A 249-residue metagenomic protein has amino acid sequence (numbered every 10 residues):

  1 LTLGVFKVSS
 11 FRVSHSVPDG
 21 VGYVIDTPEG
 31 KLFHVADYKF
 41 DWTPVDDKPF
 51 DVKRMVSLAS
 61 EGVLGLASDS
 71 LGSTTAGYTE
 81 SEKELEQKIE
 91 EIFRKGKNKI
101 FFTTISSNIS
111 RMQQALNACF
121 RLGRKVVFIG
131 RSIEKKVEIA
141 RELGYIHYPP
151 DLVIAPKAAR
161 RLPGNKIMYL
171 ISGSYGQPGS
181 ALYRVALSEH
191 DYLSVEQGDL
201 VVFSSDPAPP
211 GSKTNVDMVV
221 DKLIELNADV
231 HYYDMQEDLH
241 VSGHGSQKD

Functional and structural regions predicted by a protein language model:
L1-R161, A181-D191, G211-D217: His/Asp/Glu-rich metal-coordinating catalytic cores of metallo-dependent phosphodiesterases/hydrolases acting on
L64, I167, D199: Conserved acidic residues
G65-A67, V201, V230-Y232: Conserved beta-strand scaffold positions in the cores of enzyme catalytic domains, especially in NTP/NDP-utilizing
G96-F102, F203-S205, Y232-E237: Glycine- and acidic
K166-Y175: Conserved two-lobed SF2 helicase motor
G173-S174, S205-P209: Aromatic- and Gly/Pro-rich donor/ligand-binding loops that form nucleotide- or phosphate-bearing donor binding pockets
S188-E196, P207-D229: Redox- and metal-dependent alpha/beta enzyme cores, enriched for Fe-S-associated oxidoreductases and cofactor-handling
L223-D249: Generic long, charged, amphipathic alpha-helical segments
